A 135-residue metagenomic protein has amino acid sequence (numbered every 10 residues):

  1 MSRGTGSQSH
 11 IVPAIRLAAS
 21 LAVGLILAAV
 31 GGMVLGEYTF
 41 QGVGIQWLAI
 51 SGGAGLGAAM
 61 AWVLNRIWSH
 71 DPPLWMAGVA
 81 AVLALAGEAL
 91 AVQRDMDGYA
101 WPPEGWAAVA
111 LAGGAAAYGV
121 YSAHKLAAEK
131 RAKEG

Functional and structural regions predicted by a protein language model:
M1-Q8: Cys/His-rich short segments
V12-W62: Core alpha-helical transmembrane segments of integral membrane proteins
M33-A49, H70-D71, Q93-W106: Membrane-helix interface and helix-disruption motif detector
I50-N65, G113-A123: Membrane-cytosol interface at the C-terminal ends of transmembrane alpha helices in small multi-pass membrane proteins
A61-E88: Loop-to-transmembrane helix junctions at the membrane interface
V79-G135: C-terminal binding/interaction regions
